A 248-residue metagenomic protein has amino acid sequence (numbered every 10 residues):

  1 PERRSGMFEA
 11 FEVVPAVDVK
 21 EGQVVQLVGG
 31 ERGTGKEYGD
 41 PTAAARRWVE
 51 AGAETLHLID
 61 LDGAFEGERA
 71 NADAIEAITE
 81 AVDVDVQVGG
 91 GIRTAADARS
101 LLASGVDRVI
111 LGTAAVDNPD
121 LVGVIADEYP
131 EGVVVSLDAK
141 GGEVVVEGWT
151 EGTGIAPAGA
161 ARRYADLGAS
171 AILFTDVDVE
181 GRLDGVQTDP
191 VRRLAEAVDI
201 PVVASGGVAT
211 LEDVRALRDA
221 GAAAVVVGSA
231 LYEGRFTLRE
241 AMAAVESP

Functional and structural regions predicted by a protein language model:
P1-V13, E21-Q23, A244-P248: Haloarchaeal acidic low-complexity proteome signature biased toward cell-envelope/secretome components but also
E12-A16, T55, D83-Q87, D107-I110 (+5 more regions): Structural preference for beta-strand elements that scaffold enzyme active sites
E21-T34, V106-E180: Conserved anion-binding
T55-A70, L173-D184: Glycine-rich, proline-tolerant flexible connector loops at the mouths of alpha/beta enzymes
I59-D62, G67-D127: Glycine/small-residue-rich loop that forms an oxyanion/phosphate-binding "nest" at active or ligand-binding sites
G67-Q87, G123-D138, D184-A209: Alpha-helix-loop-beta-strand connector modules within alpha/beta enzyme cores
V82, V86-R108, P190-V225: Catalytic cores of alpha/beta
L121-E128, R218-P248: C-terminal helical cap(s) of enzyme catalytic domains, especially alpha/beta-barrels
